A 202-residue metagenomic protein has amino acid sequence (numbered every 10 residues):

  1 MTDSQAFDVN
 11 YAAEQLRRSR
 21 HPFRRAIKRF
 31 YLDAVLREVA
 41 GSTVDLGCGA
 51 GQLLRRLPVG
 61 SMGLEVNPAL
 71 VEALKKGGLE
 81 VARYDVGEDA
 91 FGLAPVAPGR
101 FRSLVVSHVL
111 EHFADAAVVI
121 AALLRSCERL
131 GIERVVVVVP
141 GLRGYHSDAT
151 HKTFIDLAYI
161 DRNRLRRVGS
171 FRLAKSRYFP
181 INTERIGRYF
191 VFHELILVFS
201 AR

Functional and structural regions predicted by a protein language model:
M1-G99, S103, S107, V118-I120 (+3 more regions): Conserved N-terminal segment of class I S-adenosyl-L-methionine
A90, F113-A114, H146, R164: Activation segment
H108-H112: Short catalytic micro-motifs in class I SAM-dependent methyltransferases
F113-L123: A short, conserved alpha-helix within the catalytic core of class I
A122-L130: Conserved helix-to-beta-strand junction in the class I
L130-P140: Conserved beta-strand signature within the Rossmann-like core of class I S-adenosyl-L-methionine
R143-N163: Acceptor-substrate binding/catalytic loop of class I
I160-A174: Active-site capping/gating segments
